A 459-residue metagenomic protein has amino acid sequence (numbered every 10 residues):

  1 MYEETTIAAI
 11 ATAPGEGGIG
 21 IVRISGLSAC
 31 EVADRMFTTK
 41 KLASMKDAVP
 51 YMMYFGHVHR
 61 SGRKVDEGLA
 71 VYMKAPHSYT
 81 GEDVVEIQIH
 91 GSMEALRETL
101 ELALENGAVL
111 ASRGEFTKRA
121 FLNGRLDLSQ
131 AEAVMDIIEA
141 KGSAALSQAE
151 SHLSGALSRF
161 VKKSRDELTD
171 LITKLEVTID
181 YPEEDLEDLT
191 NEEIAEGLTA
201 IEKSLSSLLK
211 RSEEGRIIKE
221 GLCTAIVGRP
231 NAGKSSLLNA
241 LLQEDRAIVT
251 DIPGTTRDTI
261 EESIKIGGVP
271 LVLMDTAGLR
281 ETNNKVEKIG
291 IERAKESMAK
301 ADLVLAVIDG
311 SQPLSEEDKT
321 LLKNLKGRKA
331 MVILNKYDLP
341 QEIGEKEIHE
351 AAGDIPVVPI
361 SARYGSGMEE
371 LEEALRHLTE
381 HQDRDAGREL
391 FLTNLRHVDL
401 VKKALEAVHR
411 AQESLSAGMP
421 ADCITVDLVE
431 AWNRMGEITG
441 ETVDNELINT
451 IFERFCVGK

Functional and structural regions predicted by a protein language model:
M1-S147, S151, G155, M331: A glycine-rich (often HGG/GG-containing) alpha/beta subdomain
E3-I10, P14, G56, S143-K265 (+2 more regions): C-terminal-of-GTPase-core extension/linker across diverse P-loop GTPases
S25-G26, S92, P253, G310-S311 (+1 more regions): Short beta->alpha junction loops/turns
Y54-D66, A70-K74, G254-T282, K300-L303: Switch I (G2) and immediately adjacent beta-strands of P-loop GTPase domains
V109, P270-V272, P356: Conserved beta-strand segments of alpha/beta enzyme cores
L242, A277-G278, D302, D309 (+1 more regions): Short glycine-/small-residue-rich Rossmann-like dinucleotide-binding loops
L273, V307, I333-K336: Generic enzyme active-site microenvironment
E287-S311: Inter-motif core of Ras-like GTPase G domains
